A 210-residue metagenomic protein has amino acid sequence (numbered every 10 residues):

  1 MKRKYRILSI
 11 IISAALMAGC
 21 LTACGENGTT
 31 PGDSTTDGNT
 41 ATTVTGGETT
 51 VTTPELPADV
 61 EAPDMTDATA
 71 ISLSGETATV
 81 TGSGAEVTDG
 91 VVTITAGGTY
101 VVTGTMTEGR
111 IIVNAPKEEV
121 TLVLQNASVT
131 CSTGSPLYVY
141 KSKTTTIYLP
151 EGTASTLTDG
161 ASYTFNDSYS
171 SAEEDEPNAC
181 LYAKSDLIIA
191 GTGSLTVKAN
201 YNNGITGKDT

Functional and structural regions predicted by a protein language model:
M1-K2: N-terminal hydrophobic targeting signals that begin at the initiator methionine
Y5-T210: A composition-driven surface/loop motif
